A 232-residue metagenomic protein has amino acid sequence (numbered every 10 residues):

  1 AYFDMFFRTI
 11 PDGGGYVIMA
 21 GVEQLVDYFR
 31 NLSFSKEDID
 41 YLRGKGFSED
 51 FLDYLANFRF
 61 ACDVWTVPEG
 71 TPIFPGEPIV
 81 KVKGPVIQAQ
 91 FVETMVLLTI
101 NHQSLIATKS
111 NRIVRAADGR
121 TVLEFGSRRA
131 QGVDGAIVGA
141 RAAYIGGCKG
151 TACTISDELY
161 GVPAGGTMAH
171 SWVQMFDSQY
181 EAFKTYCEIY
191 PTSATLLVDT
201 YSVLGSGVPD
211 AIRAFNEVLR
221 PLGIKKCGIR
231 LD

Functional and structural regions predicted by a protein language model:
A1-Y190, L219: Ordered alpha/beta subdomains of enzyme catalytic regions
T167-D232: Glycine- and Gly-Pro-enriched alpha-helical subdomains that act as flexible, kink-prone "lid/hinge" or packing modules
